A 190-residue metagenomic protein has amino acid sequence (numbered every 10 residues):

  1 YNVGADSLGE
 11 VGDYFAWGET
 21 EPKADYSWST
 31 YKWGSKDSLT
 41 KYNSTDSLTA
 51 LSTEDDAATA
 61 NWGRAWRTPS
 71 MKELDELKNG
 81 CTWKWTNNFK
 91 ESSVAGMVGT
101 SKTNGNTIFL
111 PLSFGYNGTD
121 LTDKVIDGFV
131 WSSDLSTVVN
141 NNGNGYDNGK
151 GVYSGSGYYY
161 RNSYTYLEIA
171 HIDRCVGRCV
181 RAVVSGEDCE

Functional and structural regions predicted by a protein language model:
Y1-E190: C-terminal, surface-exposed recognition/capping segments
